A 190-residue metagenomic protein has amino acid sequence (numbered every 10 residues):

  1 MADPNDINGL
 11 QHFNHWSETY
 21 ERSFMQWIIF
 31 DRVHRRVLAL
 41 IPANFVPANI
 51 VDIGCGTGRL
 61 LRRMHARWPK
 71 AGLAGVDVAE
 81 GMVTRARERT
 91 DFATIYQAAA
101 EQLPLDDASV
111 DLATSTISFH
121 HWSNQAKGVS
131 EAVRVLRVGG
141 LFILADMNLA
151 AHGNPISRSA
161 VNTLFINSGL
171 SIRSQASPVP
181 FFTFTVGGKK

Functional and structural regions predicted by a protein language model:
M1-N44, R59-R63, R85, L149: Conserved class I S-adenosyl-L-methionine
V51-I53, T57-Q102: Class I SAM-dependent methyltransferase SAM/SAH-binding core
E101-L112: A short acidic, Gly/Pro-enriched loop at the edge of an enzyme's catalytic core that lines a small-molecule cofactor
L112-N124: A short SAM/SAH-binding and catalytic strip from SAM-dependent methyltransferases
A126-V138: A short glycine-rich, Lys/Arg-flanked "PGG" loop and its adjoining helix->strand segment in the class I
G140-D146: Conserved beta-strand signature within the Rossmann-like core of class I S-adenosyl-L-methionine
N154-S168: Short alpha-helix
S177-K190: Core SAM-dependent methyltransferase catalytic element
